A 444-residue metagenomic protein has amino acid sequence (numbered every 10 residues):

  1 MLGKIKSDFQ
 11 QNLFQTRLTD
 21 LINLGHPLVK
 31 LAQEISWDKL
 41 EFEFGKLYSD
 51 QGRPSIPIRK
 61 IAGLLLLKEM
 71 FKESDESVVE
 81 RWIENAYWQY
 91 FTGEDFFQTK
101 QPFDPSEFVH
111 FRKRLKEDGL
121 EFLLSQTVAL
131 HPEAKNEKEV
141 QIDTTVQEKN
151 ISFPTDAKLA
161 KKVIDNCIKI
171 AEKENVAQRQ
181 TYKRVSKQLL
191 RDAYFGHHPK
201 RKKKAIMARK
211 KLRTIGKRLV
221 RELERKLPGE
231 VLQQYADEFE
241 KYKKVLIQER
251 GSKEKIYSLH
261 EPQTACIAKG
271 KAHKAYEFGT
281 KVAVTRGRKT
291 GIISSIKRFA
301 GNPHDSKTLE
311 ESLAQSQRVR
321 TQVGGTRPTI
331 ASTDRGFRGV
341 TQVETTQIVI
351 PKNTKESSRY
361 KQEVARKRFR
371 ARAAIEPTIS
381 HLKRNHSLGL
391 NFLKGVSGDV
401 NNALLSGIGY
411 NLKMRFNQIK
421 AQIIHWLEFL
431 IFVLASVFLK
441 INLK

Functional and structural regions predicted by a protein language model:
M1-I35, N417-K444: Charged, often Cys/His-bearing segments associated with DNA-binding zinc-finger transcription factors
H26, L64, V78-V79, D104-F108 (+7 more regions): Short, conserved catalytic/metal-binding motifs centered on acidic residues
Y48-P57, A62, E69-P132: Basic, low-complexity intrinsically disordered segments
D95-Q263: Active-site- or DNA-interface-adjacent structural scaffold in DNA-acting proteins
L246, E363-K444: Basic, amphipathic alpha-helical segments enriched in Lys/Arg and hydrophobic/aromatic residues
L259-A275: Flexible, glycine/threonine-enriched loop-and-boundary segments that flank and lead into catalytic domains of large
K271-V319: Electropositive, glycine- and tryptophan-enriched low-complexity nucleic-acid-binding patches
T321-S397: Helix-centered, glycine/charged polyanion-binding patches within enzymatic domains that contact phosphate-containing
